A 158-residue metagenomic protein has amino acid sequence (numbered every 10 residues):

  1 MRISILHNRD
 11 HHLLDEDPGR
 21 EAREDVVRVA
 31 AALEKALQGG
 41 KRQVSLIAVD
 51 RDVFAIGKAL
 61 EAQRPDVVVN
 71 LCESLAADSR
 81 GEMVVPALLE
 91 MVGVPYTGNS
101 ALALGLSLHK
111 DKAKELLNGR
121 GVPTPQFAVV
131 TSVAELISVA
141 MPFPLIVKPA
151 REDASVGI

Functional and structural regions predicted by a protein language model:
M1-T97, A101-L102, L106-L108, G119 (+1 more regions): ATP-binding N-terminal substructure of ATP-dependent carboxylate-amine bond-forming enzymes
R2, K110, K114, K148-R151: Basic side chains
N70, P123, I146: Conserved beta-strand segments that form the floor/walls of ligand-binding pockets within enzyme and binding domains
G98-L102, T124, E152: A generic, residue-level signal for flexible/boundary positions that often mark functional hotspots
L108-A128: Short, glycine-/small-residue-rich phosphate/pyrophosphate-handling segment
Q126, P144-I158: Glycine-rich phosphate-binding loop of ATP-grasp-fold ATP-dependent ligases
I137-F143: Nucleotide-sugar donor-binding and catalytic loop/hinge architecture of NDP-sugar-dependent glycosyltransferases
